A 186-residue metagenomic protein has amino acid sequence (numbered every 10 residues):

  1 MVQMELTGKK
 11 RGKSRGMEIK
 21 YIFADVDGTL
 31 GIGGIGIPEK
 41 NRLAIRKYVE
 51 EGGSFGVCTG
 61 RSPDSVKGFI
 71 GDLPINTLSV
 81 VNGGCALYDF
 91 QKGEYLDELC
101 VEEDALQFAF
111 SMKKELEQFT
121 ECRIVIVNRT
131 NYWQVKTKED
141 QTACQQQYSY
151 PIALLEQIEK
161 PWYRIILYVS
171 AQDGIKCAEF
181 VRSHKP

Functional and structural regions predicted by a protein language model:
M1-A24: Non-catalytic pre-domain segments flanking phosphatase-related domains
K20-G34: Asp-based phosphoryl-transfer active-site loop
G33, V57-C58, V169: Small/polar loops that bind or transfer phosphate-bearing groups
E39-D140: Active-site phosphate-binding/coordination module
T120-P186: Conserved acidic, metal-coordinating active-site core of Asp-based, Mg2+-dependent phosphoryl-transfer enzymes
